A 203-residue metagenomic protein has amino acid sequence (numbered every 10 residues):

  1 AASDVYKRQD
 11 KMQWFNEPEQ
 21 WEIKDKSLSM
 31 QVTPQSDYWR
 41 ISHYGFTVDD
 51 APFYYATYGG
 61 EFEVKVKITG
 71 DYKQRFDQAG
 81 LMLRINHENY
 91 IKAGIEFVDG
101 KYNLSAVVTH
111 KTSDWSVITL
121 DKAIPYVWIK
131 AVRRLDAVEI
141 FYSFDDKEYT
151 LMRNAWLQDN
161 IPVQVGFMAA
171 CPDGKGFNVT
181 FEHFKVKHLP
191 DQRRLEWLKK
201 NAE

Functional and structural regions predicted by a protein language model:
A1-Y6: Short, small-residue-biased leader/transition segments that mark boundaries at the very start of proteins
K7-G60, L189-E203: Low-complexity, Ser/Thr/Pro/Gly-rich disordered linker/stalk regions
K11-W14, E148-M152: Tryptophan-centered short beta-strand motifs
D37-Y102: Secretory/extracellular carbohydrate-interaction modules and structurally similar beta-sandwich "look-alikes"
G80-V132, A137-E139, K185: Glycine-aromatic-enriched beta-strand/loop faces of beta-sandwich-type recognition domains, especially lectin-like
I140-D145: Conserved Ser/Thr-centered positions that define the repeating blades of beta-propeller domains
A155-F177: Flexible glycan-contacting loops in extracellular carbohydrate-active proteins
N178-L189: Exposed low-complexity, polar/acidic, P/S/T/G-rich flexible segments that act as propeptides, protease-susceptible
